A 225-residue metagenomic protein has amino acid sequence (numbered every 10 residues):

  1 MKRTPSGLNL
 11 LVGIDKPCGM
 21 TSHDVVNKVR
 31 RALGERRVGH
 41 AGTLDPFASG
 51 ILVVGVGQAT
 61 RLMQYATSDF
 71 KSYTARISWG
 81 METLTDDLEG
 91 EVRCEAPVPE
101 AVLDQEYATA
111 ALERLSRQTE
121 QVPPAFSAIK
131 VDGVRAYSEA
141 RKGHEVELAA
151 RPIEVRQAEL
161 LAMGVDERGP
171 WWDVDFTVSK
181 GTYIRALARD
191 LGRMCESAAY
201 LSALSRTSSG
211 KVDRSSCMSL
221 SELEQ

Functional and structural regions predicted by a protein language model:
M1-Q225: Catalytic/RNA-binding core of pseudouridine synthases
